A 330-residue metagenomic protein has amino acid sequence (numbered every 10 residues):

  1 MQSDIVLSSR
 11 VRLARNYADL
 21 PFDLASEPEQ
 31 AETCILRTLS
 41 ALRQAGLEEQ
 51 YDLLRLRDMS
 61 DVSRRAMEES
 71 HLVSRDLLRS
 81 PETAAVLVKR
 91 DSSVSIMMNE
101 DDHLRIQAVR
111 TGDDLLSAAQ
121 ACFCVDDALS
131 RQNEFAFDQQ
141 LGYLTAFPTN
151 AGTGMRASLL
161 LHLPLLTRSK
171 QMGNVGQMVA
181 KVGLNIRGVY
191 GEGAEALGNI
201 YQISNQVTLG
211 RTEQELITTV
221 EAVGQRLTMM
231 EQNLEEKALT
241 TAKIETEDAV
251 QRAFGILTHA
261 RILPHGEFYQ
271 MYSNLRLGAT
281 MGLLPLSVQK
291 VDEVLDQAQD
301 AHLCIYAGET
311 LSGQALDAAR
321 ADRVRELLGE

Functional and structural regions predicted by a protein language model:
M1-Q140, M155, T167-S169, N174-G176 (+1 more regions): Long, Pro/Ser/Thr-rich low-complexity/intrinsically disordered regulatory tracts in eukaryotic proteins
G142-L159: Conserved phosphate/anionic-ligand binding catalytic regions in large, soluble enzymes, centered on
L159-L165: Alpha-helical support elements that line or immediately flank enzyme active sites and cofactor-binding pockets
